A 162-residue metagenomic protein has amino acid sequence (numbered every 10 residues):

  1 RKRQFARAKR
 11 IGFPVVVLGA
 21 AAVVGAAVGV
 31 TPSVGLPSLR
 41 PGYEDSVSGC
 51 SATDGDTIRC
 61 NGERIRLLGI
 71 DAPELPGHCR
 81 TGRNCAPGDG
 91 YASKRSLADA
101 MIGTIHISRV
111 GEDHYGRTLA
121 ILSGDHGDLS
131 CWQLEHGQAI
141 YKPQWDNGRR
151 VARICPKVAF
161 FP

Functional and structural regions predicted by a protein language model:
R1-P162: Small beta-barrel nucleic-acid-binding modules, primarily SNase/OB-fold domains and secondarily Tudor-like barrels
